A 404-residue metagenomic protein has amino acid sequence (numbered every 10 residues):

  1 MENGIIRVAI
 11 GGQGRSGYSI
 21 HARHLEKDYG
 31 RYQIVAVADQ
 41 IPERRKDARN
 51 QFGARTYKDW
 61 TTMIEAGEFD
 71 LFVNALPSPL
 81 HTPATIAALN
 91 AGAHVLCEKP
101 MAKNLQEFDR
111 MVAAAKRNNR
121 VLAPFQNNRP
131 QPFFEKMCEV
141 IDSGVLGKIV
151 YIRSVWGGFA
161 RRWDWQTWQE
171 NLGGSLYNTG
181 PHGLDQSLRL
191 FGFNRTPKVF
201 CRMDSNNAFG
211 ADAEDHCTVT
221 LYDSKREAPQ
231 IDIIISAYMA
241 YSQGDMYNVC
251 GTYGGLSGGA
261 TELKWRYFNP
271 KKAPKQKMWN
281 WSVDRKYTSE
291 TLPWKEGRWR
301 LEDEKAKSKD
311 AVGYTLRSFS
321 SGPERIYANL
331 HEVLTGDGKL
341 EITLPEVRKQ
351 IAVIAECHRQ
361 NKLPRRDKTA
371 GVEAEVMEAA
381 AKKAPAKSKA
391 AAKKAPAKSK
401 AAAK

Functional and structural regions predicted by a protein language model:
M1-Q51: N-terminal Rossmann-like dinucleotide-binding module
N3, R120, G147-Y151, R359-K383: C-terminal capping/lid region of NAD(P)-dependent oxidoreductase domains
G4, S16-S19, N128-A211: Predominantly a Rossmann-like dinucleotide-binding segment in NAD(P)-dependent oxidoreductases
I5, Y253-E341, D367-A379: C-terminal glycine/acidic-rich active-site capping loop/insertion
F52-A114, G322-R325: Beta-loop-alpha module in the N-terminal Rossmann-like domain of NAD(P)-dependent dehydrogenases, especially those
N74, C97, K103, L122-P124 (+2 more regions): Hydrophobic residues in well-ordered beta-strands that form the structural core
R110-N127, K148-I152: Rossmann-fold dehydrogenase core element
E378-K404: Intrinsically disordered, polybasic Lys/Arg-rich low-complexity tracts
